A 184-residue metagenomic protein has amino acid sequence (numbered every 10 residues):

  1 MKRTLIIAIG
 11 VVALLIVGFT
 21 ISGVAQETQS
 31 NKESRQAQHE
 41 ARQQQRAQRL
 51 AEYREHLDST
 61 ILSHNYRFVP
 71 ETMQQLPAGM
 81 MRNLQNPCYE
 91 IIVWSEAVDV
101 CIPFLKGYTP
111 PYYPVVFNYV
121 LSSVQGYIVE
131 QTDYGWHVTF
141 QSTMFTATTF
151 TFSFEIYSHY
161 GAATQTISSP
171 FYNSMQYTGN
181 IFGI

Functional and structural regions predicted by a protein language model:
M1-N31: Bacterial Sec-dependent N-terminal signal peptides
G23-D58: Amphipathic/hydrophobic helical signal segments and adjacent flexible N-terminal regions that mediate secretion
N31, V124-I184: Helix-rich interaction surfaces within compact, conserved domain-sized segments that mediate assembly or partner
E52-R54, E71-N86: N-terminal post-signal-peptidase region of extra-cytosolic proteins
D58-Q74: A short, Trp-centered hydrophobic/proline-enriched beta-strand micro-motif
N65, A97-D99, A162: Structural motif
V69-L76, V100-F104: Generic short beta-strand segments
R82-G135: Mid-length scaffold segments of soluble, non-membrane domains
